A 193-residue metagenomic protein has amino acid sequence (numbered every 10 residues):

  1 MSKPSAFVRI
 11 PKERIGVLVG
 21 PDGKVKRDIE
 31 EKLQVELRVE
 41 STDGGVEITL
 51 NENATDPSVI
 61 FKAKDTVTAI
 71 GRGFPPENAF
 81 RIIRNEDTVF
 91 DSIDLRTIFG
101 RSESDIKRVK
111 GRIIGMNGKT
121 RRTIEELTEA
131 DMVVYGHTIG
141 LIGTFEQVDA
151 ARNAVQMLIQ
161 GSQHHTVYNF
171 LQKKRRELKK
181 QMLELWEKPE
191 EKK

Functional and structural regions predicted by a protein language model:
M1-K193: RNA-contacting regions in translation and RNA-metabolism proteins, encompassing KH/S1 modules where present
